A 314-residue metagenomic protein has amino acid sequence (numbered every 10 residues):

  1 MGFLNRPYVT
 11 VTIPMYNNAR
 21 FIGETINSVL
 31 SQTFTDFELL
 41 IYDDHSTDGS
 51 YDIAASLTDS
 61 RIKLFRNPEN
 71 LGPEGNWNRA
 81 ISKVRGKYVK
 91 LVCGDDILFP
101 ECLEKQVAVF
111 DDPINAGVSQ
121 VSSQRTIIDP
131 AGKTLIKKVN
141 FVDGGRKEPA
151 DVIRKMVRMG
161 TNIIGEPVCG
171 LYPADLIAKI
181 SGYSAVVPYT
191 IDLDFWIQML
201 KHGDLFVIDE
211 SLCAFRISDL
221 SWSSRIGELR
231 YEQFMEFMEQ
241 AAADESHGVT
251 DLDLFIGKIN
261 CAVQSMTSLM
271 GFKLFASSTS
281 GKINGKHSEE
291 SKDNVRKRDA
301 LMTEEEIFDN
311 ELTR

Functional and structural regions predicted by a protein language model:
M1-L30: N-proximal low-complexity "stem/linker" segments adjacent to membrane-targeting elements
P7-T10, E38, D194: Cell-envelope/extracellular polymer assembly enzymes that use nucleotide-activated donors
G23, D48-S56, I97, E101: Acidic helix N-cap motif at the loop->helix transition within catalytic regions of sugar-transfer enzymes
S28, D43-D52, E69, C93: A conserved acidic beta->alpha catalytic loop
N67-V84: Glycine-rich, basic loop-to-helix element that forms the pyrophosphate-binding segment of sugar-nucleotide handling
S82, F99, S123, K137 (+1 more regions): Conserved nucleotide-sugar donor-binding catalytic segment
V89: Short aromatic/hydrophobic "clamp" motif used to bind/position activated sugar donors
E101-K137: Conserved donor NDP-sugar-binding/catalytic core segment of glycosyltransferases
